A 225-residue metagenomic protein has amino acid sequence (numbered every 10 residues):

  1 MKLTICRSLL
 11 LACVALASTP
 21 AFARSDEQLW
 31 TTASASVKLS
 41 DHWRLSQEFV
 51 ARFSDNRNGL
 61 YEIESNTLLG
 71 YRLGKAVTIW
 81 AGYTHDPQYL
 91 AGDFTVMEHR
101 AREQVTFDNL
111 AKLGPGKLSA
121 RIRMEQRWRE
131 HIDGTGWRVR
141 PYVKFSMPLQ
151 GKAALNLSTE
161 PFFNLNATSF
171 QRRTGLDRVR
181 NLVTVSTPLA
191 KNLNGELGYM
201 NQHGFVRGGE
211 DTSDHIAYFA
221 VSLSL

Functional and structural regions predicted by a protein language model:
S18-P20: N-terminal signal peptide c-region/cleavage motif recognized by signal peptidases
F22-N66: Short glycine/proline- and aromatic-enriched beta-strand/turn motifs that initiate or cap beta-hairpins
E27-L29, Y61-I63, M97-A101, D133-V139 (+2 more regions): Residues that define the transmembrane beta-barrel architecture of outer-membrane proteins
A33-V37, T67-Y71, E103-N109, M124 (+4 more regions): Residues on the lipid-exposed face of transmembrane beta-strands in outer-membrane beta-barrel proteins
H42-Q47, A76-A81, K112-L118, K152-L155 (+1 more regions): Repeated loop/turn-to-beta-strand initiation elements of outer-membrane beta-barrel proteins
Q47-A51, A81-H85, A120-Q126, L157-F163 (+1 more regions): Transmembrane beta-barrel strands of outer-membrane/channel proteins
F53-R57, P87-A91, A111-L113, Q126-I132 (+2 more regions): Gram-negative outer-membrane beta-barrel proteins
L157, S169, L176, R180-L225: Predominantly the C-terminal beta-signal and adjacent terminal strand-loop region of outer-membrane beta-barrel
